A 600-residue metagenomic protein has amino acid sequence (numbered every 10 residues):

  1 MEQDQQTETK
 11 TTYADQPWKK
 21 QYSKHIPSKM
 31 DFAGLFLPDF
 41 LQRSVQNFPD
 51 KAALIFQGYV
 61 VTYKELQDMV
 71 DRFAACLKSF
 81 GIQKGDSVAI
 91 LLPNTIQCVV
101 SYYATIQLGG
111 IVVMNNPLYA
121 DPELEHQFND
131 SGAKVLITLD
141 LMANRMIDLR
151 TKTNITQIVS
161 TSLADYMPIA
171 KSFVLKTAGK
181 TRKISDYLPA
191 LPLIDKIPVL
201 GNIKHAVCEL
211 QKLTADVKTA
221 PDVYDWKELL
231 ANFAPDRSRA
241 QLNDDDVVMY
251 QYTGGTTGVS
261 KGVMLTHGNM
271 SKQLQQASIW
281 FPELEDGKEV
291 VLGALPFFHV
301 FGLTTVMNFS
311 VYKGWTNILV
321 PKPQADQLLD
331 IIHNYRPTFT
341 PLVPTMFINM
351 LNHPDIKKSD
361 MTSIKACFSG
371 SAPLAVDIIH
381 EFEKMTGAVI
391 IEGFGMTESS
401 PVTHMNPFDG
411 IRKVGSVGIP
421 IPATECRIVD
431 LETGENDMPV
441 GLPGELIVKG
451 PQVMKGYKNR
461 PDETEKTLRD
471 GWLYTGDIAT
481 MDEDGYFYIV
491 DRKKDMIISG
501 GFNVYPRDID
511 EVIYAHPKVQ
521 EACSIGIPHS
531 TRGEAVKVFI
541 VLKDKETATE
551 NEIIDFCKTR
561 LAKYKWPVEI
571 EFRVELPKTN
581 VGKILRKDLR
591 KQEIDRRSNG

Functional and structural regions predicted by a protein language model:
D31-A33, P38, Q42, D50-Q83 (+3 more regions): Conserved AMP-binding/adenylate-forming core of the ANL superfamily
L77-Q83, N232-D246, Y250-G293, K313-W315 (+1 more regions): Conserved adenylate-forming
S87, P93-V113, P117-D121, N129-V135 (+4 more regions): A short helix-loop-beta submotif of the ANL/AMP-binding
L136, G450, K455-G456, E463-K466 (+4 more regions): AMP-binding/adenylate-forming catalytic core of the ANL superfamily
T177, P337-L342, L351-R412, E425 (+1 more regions): Gly/Ser/Thr-rich phosphate-binding loop
S185-Y252, V259, L284-V290: Conserved pre-ATP/AMP-binding loop-to-beta segment of ANL
S271-V290, F298-F339, H353: Conserved AMP-binding/adenylation subdomain of ANL enzymes
I419-A423, G434-T467, V504: Conserved ATP/PPi-binding loop(s) of AMP-dependent carboxylate-activating enzymes
